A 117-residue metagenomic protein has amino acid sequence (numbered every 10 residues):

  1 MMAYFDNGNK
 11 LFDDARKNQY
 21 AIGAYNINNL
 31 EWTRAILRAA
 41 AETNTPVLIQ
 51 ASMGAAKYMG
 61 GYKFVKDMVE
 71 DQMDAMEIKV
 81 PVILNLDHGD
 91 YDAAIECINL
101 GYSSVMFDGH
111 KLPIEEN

Functional and structural regions predicted by a protein language model:
M1-G23, E70: N-terminal amphipathic alpha-helix/helix-capping segment at the start of soluble metabolic enzymes
G8-N9, L30-E77: Glycine-rich, positively charged N-terminal anion/phosphate-binding segment
A15, A40, C97-I98: Generic structural signal for hydrophobic
Y20-A21, A51-M59, Y102-N117: Glycine-rich tight-turn/loop motif centered on a GG-T
I22-I27, V47-A51, V82-D87, V105-F107: Hydrophobic faces of well-ordered beta-strands that scaffold small-molecule active sites in alpha/beta enzyme cores
R34, Y58-K66, H88-A94, G109-N117: Active-site-adjacent beta->alpha loops and helix N-cap segments on the catalytic face of soluble alpha/beta enzymes
T43-T45, N99-V105: Glycine-enriched alpha-helix->loop->beta-strand junction motifs that scaffold or abut catalytic
M76-N85, D92-I98: Short, flexible active-site-proximal loops enriched in glycine and acidic residues
